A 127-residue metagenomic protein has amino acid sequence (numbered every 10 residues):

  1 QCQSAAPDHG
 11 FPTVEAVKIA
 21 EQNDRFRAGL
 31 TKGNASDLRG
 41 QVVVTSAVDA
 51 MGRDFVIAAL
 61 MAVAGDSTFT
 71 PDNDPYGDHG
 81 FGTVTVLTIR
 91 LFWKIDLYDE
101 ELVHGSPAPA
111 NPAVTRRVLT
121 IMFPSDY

Functional and structural regions predicted by a protein language model:
A5-A6, T13: Ala/Thr-enriched low-complexity intrinsically disordered regions
G10, K18-T85: Compact soluble domain cores
E15, E21, E100-E101: Glutamate identity and glutamate-enriched acidic tracts
D78-Y127: Short, compact, well-ordered microdomains
